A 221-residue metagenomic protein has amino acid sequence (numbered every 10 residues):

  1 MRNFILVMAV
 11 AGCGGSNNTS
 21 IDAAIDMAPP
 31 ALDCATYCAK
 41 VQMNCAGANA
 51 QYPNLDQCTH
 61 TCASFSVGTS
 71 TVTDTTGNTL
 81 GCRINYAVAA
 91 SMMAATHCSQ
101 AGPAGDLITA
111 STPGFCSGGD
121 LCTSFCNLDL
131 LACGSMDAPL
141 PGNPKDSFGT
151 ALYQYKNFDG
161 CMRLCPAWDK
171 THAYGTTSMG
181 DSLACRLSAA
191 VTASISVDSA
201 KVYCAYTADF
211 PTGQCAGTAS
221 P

Functional and structural regions predicted by a protein language model:
M1, I5-P30: Ser/Thr-rich, Pro/Gly/Ala-heavy low-complexity intrinsically disordered linkers and tails of secreted extracellular
A28-P221: Mature extracellular/luminal domains of secreted and GPI-anchored eukaryotic proteins, especially small
